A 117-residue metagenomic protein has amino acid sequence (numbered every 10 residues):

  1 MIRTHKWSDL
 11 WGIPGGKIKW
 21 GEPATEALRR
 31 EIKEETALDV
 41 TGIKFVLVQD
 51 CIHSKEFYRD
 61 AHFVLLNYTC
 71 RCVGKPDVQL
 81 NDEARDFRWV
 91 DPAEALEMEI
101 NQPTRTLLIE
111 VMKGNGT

Functional and structural regions predicted by a protein language model:
M1-I13, V40: N-terminal strand-loop-strand
I13-V46: The catalytic Nudix box helix
G15-P23, R59, F63, A84 (+1 more regions): Residues at secondary-structure transition points
G42-K44, N67, D86: Extracellular/lumenal ectodomain signal focusing on beta-strand-rich modules and carbohydrate-recognition contexts
Q49-P76, V111: Active-site-adjacent beta-strand/loop module that shapes the phosphate/pyrophosphate-binding cleft
T69, Q79-I109: NUDIX/MutT-family hydrolases
M112-T117: Generic C-terminal helix-cap and adjacent flexible tail
